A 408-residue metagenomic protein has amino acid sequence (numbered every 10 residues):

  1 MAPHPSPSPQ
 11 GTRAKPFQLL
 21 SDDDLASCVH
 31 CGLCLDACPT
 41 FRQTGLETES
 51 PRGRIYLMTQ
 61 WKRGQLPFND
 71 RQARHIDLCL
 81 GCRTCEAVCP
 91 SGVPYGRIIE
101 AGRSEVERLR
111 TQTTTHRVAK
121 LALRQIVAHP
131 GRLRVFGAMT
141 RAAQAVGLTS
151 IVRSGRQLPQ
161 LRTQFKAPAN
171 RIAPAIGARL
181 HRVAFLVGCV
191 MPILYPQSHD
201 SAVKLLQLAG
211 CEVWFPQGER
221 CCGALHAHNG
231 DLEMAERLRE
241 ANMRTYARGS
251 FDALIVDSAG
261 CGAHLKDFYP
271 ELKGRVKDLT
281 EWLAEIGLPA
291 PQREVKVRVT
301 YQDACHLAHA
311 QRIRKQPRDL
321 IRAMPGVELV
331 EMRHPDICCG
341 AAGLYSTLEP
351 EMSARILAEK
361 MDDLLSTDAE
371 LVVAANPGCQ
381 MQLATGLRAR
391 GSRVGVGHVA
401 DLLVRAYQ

Functional and structural regions predicted by a protein language model:
M1-P7: N-terminal acidic, proline/glycine-rich, low-complexity intrinsically disordered segments
A2, A26, T44-G45, K62-F68 (+2 more regions): Signature of N-terminal electron-transfer/Fe-S-associated modules in redox systems
A2, R13-F17, F41-R74, G92-L121 (+1 more regions): Non-heme iron-sulfur electron-transfer modules
S8-T12: Short, low-complexity intrinsically disordered segments enriched in A/P/G/S/L with frequent Arg, especially at protein
R13-L25, L66-I76, P174, Q207-C211 (+1 more regions): Short, intrinsically disordered, charge-biased short linear motifs at domain edges
D22-F41, N69, A73-V93, H306 (+1 more regions): Cysteine-centered iron-sulfur cluster-binding motifs in ferredoxin-type domains/subunits of redox enzymes
L33-D36, L46-P51, V213-F215: N-terminal glycine-rich anion-binding loops that anchor highly charged ligand groups
Y95-Q408: Iron-sulfur cluster-binding electron-transfer modules in prokaryotic oxidoreductases
